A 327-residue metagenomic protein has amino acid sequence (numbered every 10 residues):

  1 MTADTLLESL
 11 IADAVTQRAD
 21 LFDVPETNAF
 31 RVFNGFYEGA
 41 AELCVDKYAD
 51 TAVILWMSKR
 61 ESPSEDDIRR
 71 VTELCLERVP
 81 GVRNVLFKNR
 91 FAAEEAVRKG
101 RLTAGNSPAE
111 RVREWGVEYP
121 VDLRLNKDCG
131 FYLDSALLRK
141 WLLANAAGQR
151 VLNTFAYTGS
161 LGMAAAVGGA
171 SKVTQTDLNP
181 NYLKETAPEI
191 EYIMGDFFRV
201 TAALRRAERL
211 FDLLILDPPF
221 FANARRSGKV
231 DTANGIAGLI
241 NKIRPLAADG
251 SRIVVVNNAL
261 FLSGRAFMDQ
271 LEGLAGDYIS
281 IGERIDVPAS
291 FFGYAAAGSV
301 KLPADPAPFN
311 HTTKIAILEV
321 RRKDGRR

Functional and structural regions predicted by a protein language model:
M1-A49, E189: Non-catalytic accessory regions of SAM-dependent methyltransferases
E38-G39, D46, D67-Y132, K140: Non-catalytic substrate-recognition/targeting regions of SAM-dependent transferases
G148-Y157: Conserved class I S-adenosyl-L-methionine
T158-A170: Conserved SAM-binding loop of SAM-dependent methyltransferases across substrates and taxa, primarily the Class I
K172-D177: Conserved SAM-binding motif I beta-strand of class I
L178-I215: S-adenosyl-L-methionine
Y182, M194, F211-K242: Mobile active-site "lid"/loop adjacent to the S-adenosyl-L-methionine
R252-R327: C-terminal catalytic and target-recognition region of SAM-dependent MTase-like enzymes, primarily methyltransferases
